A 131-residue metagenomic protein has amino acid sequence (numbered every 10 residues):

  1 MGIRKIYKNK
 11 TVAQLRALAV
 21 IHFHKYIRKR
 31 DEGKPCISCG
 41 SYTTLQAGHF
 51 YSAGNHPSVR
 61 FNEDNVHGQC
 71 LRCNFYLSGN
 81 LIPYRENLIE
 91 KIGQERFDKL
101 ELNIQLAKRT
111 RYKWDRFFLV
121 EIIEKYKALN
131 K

Functional and structural regions predicted by a protein language model:
M1-H22, T43, E101-K131: A boundary/linker detector
L15-Y26, F50-H56: Short Cys/His-rich Zn2+-coordinating modules
V20-Q46, C70: Short cysteine-rich loop/turn motifs with clustered Cys
I37-V66: Histidine-centered nuclease catalytic patch
T44, V66-I92: Short Cys/His-centered divalent metal-binding micro-motifs
Y51-S58, R85-G93: Short cysteine/histidine-rich metal-coordination sites, predominantly Zn2+-binding motifs
I92-L102: Short, surface-exposed acidic
